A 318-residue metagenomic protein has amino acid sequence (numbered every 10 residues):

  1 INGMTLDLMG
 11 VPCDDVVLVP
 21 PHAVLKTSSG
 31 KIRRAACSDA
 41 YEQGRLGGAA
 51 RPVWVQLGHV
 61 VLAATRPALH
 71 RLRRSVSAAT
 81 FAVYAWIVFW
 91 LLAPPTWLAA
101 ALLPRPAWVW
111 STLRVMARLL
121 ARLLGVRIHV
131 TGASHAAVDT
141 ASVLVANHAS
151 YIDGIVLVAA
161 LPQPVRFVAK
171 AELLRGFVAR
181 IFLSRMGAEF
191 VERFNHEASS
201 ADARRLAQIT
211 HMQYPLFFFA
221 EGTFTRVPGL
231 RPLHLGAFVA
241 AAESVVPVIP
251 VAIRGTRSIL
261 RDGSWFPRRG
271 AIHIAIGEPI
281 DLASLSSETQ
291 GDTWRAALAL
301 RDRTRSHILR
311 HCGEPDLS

Functional and structural regions predicted by a protein language model:
I1-G3: Short amphipathic alpha-helices in soluble, non-transmembrane regions that often serve as interface/regulatory elements
D7-K31, G48-Q56: AMP-binding/adenylate-forming catalytic domain of the ANL superfamily
C13-L18, I128-V130, I274: Generic structural signal for residues in well-ordered beta-strands
S38-R73: Acidic/polar alpha-helix N-cap and adjacent early helical turns within long charge-rich amphipathic helices/linkers
E42, S200-S318: Non-catalytic C-terminal accessory region of glycerolipid acyltransferases and related lyso-lipid remodeling enzymes
P67-G125, H129: N-terminal membrane-anchoring alpha-helices
L92-W110, A121-L123, A137-H196: Catalytic core of membrane glycerolipid acyltransferases/transacylases, capturing the structured, soluble-facing
